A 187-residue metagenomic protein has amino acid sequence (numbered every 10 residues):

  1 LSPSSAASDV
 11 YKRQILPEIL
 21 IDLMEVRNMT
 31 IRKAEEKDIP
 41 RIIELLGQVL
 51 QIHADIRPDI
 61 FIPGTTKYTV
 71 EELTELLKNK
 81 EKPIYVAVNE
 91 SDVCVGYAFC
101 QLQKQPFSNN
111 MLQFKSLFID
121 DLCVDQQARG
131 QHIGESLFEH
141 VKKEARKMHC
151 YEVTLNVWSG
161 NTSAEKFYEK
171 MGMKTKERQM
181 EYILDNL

Functional and structural regions predicted by a protein language model:
L1-Q14: Single conserved hydrophobic/aromatic residue that forms the stacking wall/gate of nucleotide- or nucleobase-binding
T30-E44: A short beta-loop-alpha structural element at the N-terminal edge of CoA-dependent acyl/N-acetyltransferase catalytic
L50-L73: Conserved GNAT-fold acetyl-CoA-binding loop/helix
E71-V86: A short helix-loop-beta-strand connector motif used in the catalytic cores of GNAT acetyltransferases and, in some
V86, V93-Q101, C123: Conserved beta-strand in the GNAT
V124, G130-K143, K170: Conserved acetyl-CoA-binding loop-helix of GNAT-fold acetyltransferases
R146-N156: Conserved GNAT acetyl-CoA-binding A-motif
T154-A164, E181-I183: Conserved beta-strand-loop-alpha-helix junction that forms the acyl-donor binding cleft
